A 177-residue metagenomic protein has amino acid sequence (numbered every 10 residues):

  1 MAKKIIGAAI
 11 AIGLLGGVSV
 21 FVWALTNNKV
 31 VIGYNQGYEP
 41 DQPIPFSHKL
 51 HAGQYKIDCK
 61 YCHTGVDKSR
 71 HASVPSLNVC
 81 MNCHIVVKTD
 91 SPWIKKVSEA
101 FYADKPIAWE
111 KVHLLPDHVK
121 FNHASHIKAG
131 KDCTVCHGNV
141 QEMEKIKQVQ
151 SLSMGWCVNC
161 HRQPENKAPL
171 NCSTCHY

Functional and structural regions predicted by a protein language model:
M1-I6: Positively charged n-region of N-terminal signal peptides that target proteins for export
A8-L25: Hydrophobic membrane-insertion alpha-helices, especially the h-region of bacterial N-terminal signal peptides
V22-P40: Aromatic-capped interface at the extracytoplasmic side of an N-terminal signal-anchor transmembrane helix
D41-W93, V119-Y177: Sequence context surrounding c-type heme c attachment/ligation sites in exported
A100-Y102: General zinc-binding finger modules coordinated by cysteine/histidine
D104-I127: Alpha-helix-centered segments that form part of catalytic cores
